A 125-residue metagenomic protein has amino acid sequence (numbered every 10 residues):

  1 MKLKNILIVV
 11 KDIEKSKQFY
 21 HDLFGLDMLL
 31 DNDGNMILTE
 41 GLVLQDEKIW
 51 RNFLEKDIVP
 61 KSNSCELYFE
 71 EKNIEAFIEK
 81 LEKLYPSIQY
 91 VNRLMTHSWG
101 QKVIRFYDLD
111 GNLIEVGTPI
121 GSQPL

Functional and structural regions predicted by a protein language model:
M1-K15, C65-L67, I120-L125: N-terminal beta-strand motif that seeds the catalytic metal site of vicinal oxygen chelate
M1-L3, V59-S64, H97-S98: Short glycine-enriched loop/turn motifs at secondary-structure junctions
I8, D46, S98, R105 (+1 more regions): Short beta->alpha transition motifs characteristic of CBS
D12-L26: Amphipathic alpha-helical segments
I13, L67-L113: Vicinal oxygen chelate
K17, M36-I37, Q45, I88-V91: A generic "structured core" feature
G25-L30, S87-V91: Short secondary-structure junctions
D27-K61, L113-T118: Conserved short beta-strand elements that form part of the metal-binding/catalytic scaffold of enzyme active sites
